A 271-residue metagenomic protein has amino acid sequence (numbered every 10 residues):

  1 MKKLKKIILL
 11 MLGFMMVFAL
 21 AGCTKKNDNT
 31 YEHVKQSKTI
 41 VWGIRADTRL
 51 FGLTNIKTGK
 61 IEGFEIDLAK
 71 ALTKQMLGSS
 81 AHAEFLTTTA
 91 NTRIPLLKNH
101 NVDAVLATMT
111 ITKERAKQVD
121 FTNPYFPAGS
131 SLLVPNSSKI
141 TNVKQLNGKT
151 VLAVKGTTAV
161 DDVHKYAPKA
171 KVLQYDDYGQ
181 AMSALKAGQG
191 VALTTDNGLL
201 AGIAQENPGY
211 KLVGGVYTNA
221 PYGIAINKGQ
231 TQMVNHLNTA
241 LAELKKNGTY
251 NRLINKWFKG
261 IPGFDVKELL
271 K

Functional and structural regions predicted by a protein language model:
F18-G22: C-terminal motif of bacterial Sec signal peptides marking the signal peptidase cleavage site
T24, I66-A71, Q75, K155-T157 (+2 more regions): Extended ligand-binding regions for polar small-molecule ligands
K25-D28, K35, D161-Y175, K211-V216 (+1 more regions): Ligand-binding clefts/hinges and TM-proximal coupling segments of bilobed small-molecule sensing domains
D28, K35-V105: Extracytoplasmic small-molecule ligand-binding "clamshell" domains of the periplasmic binding protein/Venus flytrap
N29, A83-P95, S138, L173-S183 (+1 more regions): Short helix-initiation/N-cap motifs at beta->coil->alpha
A46, P127-V134, N197, A201-N238 (+1 more regions): Periplasmic-binding protein-like
K70, H82-Q145: Acidic, polar ligand-binding/catalytic clefts
T92, M109-K117, D162-K165, G179 (+1 more regions): A ligand-binding cleft/hinge motif common to bilobed small-molecule-binding domains
